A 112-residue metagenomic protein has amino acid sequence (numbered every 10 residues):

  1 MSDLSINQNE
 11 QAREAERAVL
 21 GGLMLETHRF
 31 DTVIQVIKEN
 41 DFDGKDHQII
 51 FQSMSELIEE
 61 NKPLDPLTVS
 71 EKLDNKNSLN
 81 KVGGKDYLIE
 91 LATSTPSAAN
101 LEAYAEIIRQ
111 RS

Functional and structural regions predicted by a protein language model:
M1-R111: Noncatalytic partner-interaction/assembly domains of nucleic-acid and motor enzyme complexes, especially the accessory
